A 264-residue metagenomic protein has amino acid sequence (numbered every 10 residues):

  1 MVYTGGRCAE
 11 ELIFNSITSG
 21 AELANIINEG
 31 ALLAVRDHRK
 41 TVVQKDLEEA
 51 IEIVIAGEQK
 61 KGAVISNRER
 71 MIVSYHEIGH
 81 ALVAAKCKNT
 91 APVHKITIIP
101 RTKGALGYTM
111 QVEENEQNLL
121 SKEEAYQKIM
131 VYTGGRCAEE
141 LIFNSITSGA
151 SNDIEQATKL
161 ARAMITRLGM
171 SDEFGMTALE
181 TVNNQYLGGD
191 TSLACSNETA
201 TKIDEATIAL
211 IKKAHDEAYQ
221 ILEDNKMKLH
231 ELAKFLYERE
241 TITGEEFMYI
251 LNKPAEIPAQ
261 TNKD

Functional and structural regions predicted by a protein language model:
M1-T18: Intrinsically disordered, low-complexity linker/propeptide segments enriched in Ser/Thr/Gly/Pro and acidic residues
T4-G5, S19, G134, F174: Feature targets compositionally biased, intrinsically disordered low-complexity regions with long contiguous runs
A9-E11, G20, Y219, M248: Generic N-terminal initiation segments characterized by hydrophobic and/or small/turn-forming residues
S16-K45, E52-K60, A81-V93, M164-S171 (+2 more regions): AAA+ ATPase "lid" subdomain C-terminal helix
E48-I53, T102-G104: Short, conserved phosphate-binding/catalytic loop or strand-edge motifs used in phosphoryl-/nucleotidyl-transfer
R68-Y75, A81-D264: Soluble catalytic regions of large protease machineries
